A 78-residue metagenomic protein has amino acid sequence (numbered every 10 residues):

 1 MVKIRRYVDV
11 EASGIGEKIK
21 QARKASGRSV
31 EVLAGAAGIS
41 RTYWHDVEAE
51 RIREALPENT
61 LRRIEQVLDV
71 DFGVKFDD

Functional and structural regions predicted by a protein language model:
M1-A25: A short, Lys/Arg-rich alpha-helix, primarily the initiator
K3, V74-D78: Short amphipathic recognition helices of helix-turn-helix/homeodomain-type DNA-binding modules
A12, V30, E54-E58: Alpha-helix N-cap/helix-initiation sites
E17-A36, R63: Short basic helix-loop element that most often maps to the first helix and adjoining turn of HTH DNA-binding modules
S29, S40-T42, P57, D71: Short coil turns linking two alpha-helices in DNA-binding domains
V30, A49-R51, V74: Recognition helices and adjacent regulatory flanks at domain boundaries
G38-E54: Recognition helix of helix-turn-helix/homeodomain-like DNA-binding domains that insert into the DNA major groove
P57-V74: DNA major-groove recognition helix of helix-turn-helix/homeodomain DNA-binding modules
